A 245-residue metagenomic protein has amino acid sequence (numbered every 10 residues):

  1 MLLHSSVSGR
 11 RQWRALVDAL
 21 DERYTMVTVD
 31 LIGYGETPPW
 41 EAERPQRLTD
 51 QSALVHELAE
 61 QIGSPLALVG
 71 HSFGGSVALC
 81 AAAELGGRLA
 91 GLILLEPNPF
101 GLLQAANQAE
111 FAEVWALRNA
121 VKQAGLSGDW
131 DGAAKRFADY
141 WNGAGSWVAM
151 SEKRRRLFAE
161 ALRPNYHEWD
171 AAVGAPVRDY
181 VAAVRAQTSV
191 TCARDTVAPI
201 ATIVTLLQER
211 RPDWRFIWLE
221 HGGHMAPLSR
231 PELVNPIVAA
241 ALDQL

Functional and structural regions predicted by a protein language model:
M1-E41, S64: Conserved HGGG/HGGXW glycine-rich cap/lid loop of the alpha/beta-hydrolase fold
M1-S5, H71, C192: The conserved beta1-alpha1 loop
T49-L66: Conserved acidic catalytic loop of the alpha/beta-hydrolase fold
S64-A106: Conserved hydrolase catalytic core segment
N98-G128: A catalytic-pocket lid/entrance helix-loop region that shapes and gates access to the active site across common
L126-V173: Conserved alpha/beta-hydrolase catalytic His-Asp/Glu region
R154-E209, R215-W218: Conserved serine/cysteine hydrolase catalytic core
L219-N235: Catalytic histidine-centered segment of alpha/beta-hydrolase-like enzymes
